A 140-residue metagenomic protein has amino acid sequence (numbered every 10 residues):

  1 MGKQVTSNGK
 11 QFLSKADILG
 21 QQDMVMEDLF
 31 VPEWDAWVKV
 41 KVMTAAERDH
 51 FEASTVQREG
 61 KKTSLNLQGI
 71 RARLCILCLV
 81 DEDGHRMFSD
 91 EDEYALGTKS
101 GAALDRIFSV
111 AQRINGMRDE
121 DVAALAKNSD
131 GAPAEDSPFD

Functional and structural regions predicted by a protein language model:
M1-V25, F139: Extended acidic low-complexity intrinsically disordered regions
G2-V5, F30-D140: Short, surface-exposed, charged amphipathic helix/loop patches that serve as local interaction elements
